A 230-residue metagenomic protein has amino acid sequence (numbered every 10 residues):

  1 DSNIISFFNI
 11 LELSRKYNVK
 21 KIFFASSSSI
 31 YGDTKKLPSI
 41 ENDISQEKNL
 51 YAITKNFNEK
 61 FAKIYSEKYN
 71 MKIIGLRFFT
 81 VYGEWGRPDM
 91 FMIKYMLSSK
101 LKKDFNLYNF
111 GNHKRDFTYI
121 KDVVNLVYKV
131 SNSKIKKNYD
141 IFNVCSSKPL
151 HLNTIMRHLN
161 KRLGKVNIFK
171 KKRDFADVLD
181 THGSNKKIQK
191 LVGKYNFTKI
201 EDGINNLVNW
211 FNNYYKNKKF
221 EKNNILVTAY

Functional and structural regions predicted by a protein language model:
F8-L50: Conserved Rossmann-fold NAD(P)-dependent oxidoreductase catalytic core, especially the SDR/UDP-sugar
S26-S27, E59-E84, N106: Conserved beta-loop-beta element that borders a ligand/cofactor-binding pocket
Y31-G32, N49-L50, I74-F91: Flexible, glycine-rich beta-alpha linker
D33, K48-I74, S99-K100: Active-site Tyr-X1-5-Lys
D43, K48-E59, G86-I93, F117 (+1 more regions): Short-chain dehydrogenase/reductase
S99-Y230: C-terminal substrate-binding subdomain of Rossmann-fold SDR/epimerase-dehydratase oxidoreductases
